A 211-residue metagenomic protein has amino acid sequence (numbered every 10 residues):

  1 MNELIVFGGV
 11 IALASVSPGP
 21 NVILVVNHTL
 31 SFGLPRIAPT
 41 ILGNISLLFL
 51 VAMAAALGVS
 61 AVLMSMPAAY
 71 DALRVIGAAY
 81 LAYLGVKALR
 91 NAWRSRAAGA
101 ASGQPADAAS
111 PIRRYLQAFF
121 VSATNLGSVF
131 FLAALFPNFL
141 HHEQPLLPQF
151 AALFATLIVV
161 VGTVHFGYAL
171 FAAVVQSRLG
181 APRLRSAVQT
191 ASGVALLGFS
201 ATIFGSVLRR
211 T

Functional and structural regions predicted by a protein language model:
N2-D71, A134-I158: Juxtamembrane transmembrane-helix termini in multi-pass membrane transport proteins
A12-S15, S122-L126, I158-F166: Residue-level hotspots within the lipid-embedded alpha helices of multi-pass solute transporters
G19, G33, N125-L126, A181: Short loop-to-helix capping motifs
P20-I23, A82, F130-A133, H165-L170: Residues that mark transmembrane-helix kinks and helix-interface sites in multi-pass secondary transporters
P35-R114, F171: Membrane helix-loop-helix hairpins that form the core translocation module of multi-pass transporters
A52-A56, T124-L132, L196-R209: Hydrophobic alpha-helical transmembrane segments in multi-pass integral membrane proteins
M64-R96, I158-Y168, A172, Q176-T211: Selective transmembrane alpha-helices of multi-pass membrane proteins
P111, A118-G127: Selected transmembrane alpha-helices and immediately adjacent juxtamembrane segments of polytopic inner-membrane
